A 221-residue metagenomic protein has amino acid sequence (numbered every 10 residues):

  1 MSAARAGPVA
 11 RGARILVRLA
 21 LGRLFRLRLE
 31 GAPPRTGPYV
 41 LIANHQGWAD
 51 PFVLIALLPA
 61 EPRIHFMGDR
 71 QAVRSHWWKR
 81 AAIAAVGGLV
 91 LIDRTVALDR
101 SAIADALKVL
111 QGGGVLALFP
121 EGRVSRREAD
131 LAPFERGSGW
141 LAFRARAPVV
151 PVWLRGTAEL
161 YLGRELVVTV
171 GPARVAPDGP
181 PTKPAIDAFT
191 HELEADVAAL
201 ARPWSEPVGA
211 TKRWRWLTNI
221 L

Functional and structural regions predicted by a protein language model:
S2-G12, G37, R100-L221: Non-catalytic C-terminal accessory region of glycerolipid acyltransferases and related lyso-lipid remodeling enzymes
A10, R14-H45: Helix-to-loop junction immediately C-terminal to a conserved catalytic motif
A13, R74-K79, L160-Y161: Short, glycine/polar-rich helix-capping loops at beta-to-alpha or helix-loop-helix junctions that flank or form
A20, P59, I83-A84, V109 (+1 more regions): A generic structural signal for well-ordered alpha-helical segments
L24-R28, A97-A102: Glycine-rich, highly charged phosphate/nucleotide-binding loops
F25, P62-I64, G87, G114 (+1 more regions): A structural micro-motif
T36-V96: Catalytic core of membrane glycerolipid acyltransferases/transacylases, capturing the structured, soluble-facing
